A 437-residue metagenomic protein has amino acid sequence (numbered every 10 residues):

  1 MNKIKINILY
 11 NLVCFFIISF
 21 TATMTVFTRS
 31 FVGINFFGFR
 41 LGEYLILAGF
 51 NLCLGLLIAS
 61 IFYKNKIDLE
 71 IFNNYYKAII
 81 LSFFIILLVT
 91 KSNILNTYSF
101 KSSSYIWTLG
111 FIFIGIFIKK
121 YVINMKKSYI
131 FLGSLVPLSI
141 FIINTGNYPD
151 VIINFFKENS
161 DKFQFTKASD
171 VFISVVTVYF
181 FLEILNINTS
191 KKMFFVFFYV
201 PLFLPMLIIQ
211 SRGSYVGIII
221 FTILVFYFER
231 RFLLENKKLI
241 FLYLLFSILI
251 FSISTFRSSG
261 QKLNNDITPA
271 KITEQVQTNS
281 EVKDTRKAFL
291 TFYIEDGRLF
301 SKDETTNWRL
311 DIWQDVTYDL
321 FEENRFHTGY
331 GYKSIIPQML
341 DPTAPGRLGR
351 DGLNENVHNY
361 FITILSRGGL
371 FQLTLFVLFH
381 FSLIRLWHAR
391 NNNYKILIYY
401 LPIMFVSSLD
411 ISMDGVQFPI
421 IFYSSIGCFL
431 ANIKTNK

Functional and structural regions predicted by a protein language model:
M1-Y63, S82-N93, T145, P149: N-terminal signal-anchor transmembrane segment
V13-T21, I80, K191-F194, E355-N359 (+2 more regions): Loop-to-helix entry and N-terminal half of a specific, functionally important transmembrane alpha helix in multi-pass
L45-A48, F72-L88, I94-F117, S128-L138 (+1 more regions): Aromatic-anchored transmembrane helix interface
L54, I396-S408, S412-K437: Transmembrane alpha-helices of multi-pass inner-membrane enzymes
Y63, N74-Y75, Y129, R230-K238 (+3 more regions): Hydrophobic transmembrane alpha-helices and their immediate junctions
N124-V151, Q164-F232: Alpha-helical transmembrane segments of multi-pass inner-membrane proteins
N144, I208, R231-F300, Y318-E322 (+1 more regions): A membrane-periplasm/extracellular boundary helix in multi-pass inner-membrane enzymes that assemble envelope glycans
F300-G368: Long extracytoplasmic/lumenal interhelical loops at the membrane interface of multi-pass membrane proteins
